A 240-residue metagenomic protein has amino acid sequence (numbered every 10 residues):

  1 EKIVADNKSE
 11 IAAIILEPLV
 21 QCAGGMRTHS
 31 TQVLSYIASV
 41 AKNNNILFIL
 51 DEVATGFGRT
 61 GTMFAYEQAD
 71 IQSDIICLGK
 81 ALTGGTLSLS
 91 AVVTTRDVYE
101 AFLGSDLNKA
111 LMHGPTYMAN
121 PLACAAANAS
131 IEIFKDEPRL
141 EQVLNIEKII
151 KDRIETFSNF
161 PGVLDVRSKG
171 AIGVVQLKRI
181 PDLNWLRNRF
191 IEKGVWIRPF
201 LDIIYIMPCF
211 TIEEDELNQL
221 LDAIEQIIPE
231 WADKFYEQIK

Functional and structural regions predicted by a protein language model:
E1-K240: Conserved N-terminal phosphate-binding loop of PLP-dependent enzymes in the Aspartate aminotransferase
